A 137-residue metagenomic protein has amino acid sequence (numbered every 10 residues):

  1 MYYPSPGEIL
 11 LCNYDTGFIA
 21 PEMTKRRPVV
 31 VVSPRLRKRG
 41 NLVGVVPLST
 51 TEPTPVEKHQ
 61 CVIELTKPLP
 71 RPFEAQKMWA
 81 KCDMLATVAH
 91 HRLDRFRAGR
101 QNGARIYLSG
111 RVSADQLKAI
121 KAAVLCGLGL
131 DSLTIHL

Functional and structural regions predicted by a protein language model:
D15, P34, H90: Flexible loop residues that form catalytic and substrate-binding hotspots at small-molecule/glycan-binding clefts
T16, S49, M84-A86: A broadly conserved detector of short glycine/acidic/proline-rich loop/turn motifs that flank catalytic sites and bind
F18-R26, V31-L69: Compact nucleic-acid interaction/catalytic patches
T66-L137: C-terminal terminal-subdomain/extension
